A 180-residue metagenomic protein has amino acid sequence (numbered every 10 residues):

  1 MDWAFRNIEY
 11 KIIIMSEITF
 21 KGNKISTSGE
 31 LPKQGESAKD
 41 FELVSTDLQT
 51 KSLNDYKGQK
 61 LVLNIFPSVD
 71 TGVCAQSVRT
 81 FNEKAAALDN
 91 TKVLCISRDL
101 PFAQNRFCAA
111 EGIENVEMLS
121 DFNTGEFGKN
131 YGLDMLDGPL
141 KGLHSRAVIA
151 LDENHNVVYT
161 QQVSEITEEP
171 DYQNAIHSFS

Functional and structural regions predicted by a protein language model:
I12-S180: Chalcogenol-based redox active-site neighborhoods
